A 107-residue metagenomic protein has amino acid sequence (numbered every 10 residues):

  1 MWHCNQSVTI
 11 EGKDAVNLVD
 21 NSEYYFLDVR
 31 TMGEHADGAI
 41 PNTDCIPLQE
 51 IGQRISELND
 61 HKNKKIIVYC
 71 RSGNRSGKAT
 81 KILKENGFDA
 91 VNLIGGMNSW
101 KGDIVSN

Functional and structural regions predicted by a protein language model:
M1-Y24, M32-K65, N74-N107: Rhodanese-like catalytic fold shared by cysteine-dependent sulfurtransferases and DSP/PTP-type phosphatases
L27: Active-site flanking residues adjacent to catalytic metal/cofactor-binding acidic residues
Y69: Short, surface-exposed ligand- or partner-binding patches at beta-edge/loop junctions that are enriched in aromatics
